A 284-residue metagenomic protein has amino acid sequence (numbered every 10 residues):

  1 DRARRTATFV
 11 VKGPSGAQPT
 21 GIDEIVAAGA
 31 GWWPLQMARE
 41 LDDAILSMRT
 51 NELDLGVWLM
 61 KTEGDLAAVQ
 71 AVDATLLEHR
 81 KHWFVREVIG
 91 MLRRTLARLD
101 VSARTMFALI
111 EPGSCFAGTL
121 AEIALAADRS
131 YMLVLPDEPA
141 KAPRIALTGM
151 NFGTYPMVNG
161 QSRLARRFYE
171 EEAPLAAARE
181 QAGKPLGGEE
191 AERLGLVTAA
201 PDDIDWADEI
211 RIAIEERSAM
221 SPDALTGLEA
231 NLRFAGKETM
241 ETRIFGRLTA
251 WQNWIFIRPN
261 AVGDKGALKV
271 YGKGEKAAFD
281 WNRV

Functional and structural regions predicted by a protein language model:
D1-I123, Y131-P139, A177-R193, I204 (+2 more regions): C-terminal alpha-helix plus adjacent terminal tail
A117-A178: CoA-thioester-processing core
Y169, D202-D203: Helix-capping/helix-break motifs at membrane-protein junctions, especially on the cytosolic side just before or after
V197-P201: Short, well-ordered beta-strand elements within core beta-sheets of diverse protein domains
